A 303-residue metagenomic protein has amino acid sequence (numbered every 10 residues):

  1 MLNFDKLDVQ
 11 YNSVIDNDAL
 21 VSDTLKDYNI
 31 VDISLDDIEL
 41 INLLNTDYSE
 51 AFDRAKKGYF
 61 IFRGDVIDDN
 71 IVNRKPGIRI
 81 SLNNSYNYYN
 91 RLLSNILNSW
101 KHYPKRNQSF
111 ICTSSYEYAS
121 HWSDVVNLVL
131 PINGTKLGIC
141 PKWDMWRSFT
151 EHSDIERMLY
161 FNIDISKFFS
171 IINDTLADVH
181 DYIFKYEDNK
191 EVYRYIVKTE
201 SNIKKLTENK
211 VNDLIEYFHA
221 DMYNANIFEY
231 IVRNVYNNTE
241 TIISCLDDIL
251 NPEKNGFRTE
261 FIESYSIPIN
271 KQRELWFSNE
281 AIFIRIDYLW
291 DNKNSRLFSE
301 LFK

Functional and structural regions predicted by a protein language model:
N3-K105, A281, I286-Y288, R296-K303: ADP-ribose/NAD+-binding catalytic cleft of ART/PARP-like enzymes
V14, I30, S34-I38, V66 (+1 more regions): Active-site and NAD+-binding cores of ADP-ribose-processing enzymes
Y59, N107-S109, T113, V126 (+2 more regions): Extracellular structured ligand-interaction cores
R63-D65, C112-S114, L130-I132: Short His-Asn-centered micro-motif
N70-V72, A119-W122, K136-I139: Short catalytic/ligand-binding loop motif for oxyanion handling, primarily in non-cytosolic enzymes, centered on
I78, V125, M145-R147: Short, surface-exposed, charged loop/turn segments at secondary-structure junctions
S99-S123: Extended catalytic/binding region for NAD+/ADP-ribose chemistry, centered on the ART fold
H121, V126-P131: N-terminal "domain-start" segment
